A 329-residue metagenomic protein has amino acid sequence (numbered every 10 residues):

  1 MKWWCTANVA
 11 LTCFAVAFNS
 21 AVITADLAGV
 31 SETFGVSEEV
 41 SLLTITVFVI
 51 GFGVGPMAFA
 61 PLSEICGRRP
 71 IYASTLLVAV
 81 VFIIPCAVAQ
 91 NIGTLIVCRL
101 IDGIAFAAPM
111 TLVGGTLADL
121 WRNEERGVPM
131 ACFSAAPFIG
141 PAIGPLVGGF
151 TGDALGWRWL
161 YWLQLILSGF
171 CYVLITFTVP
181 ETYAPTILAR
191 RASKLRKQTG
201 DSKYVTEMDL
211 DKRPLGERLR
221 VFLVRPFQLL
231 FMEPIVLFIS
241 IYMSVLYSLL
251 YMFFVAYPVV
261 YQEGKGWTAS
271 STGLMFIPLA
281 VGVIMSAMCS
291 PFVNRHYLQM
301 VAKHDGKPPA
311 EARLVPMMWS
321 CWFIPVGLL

Functional and structural regions predicted by a protein language model:
M1-L329: A six-helix transmembrane bundle that forms the core substrate pathway of small-molecule transporters
